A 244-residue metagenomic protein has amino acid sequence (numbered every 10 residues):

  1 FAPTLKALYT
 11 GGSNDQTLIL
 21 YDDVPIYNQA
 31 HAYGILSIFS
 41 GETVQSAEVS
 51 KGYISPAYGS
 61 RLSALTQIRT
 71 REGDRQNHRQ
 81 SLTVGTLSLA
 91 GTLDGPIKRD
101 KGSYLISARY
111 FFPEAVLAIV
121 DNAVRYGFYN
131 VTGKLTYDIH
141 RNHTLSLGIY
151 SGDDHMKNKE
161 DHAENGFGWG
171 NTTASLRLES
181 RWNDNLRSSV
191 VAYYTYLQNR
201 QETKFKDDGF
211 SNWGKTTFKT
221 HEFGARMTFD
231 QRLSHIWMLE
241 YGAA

Functional and structural regions predicted by a protein language model:
F1-P25, Q45: Extracytoplasmic beta-strand/coil segments of soluble accessory domains associated with Gram-negative outer-membrane
T4, G34, V44, R61-S63 (+6 more regions): Transmembrane beta-barrel architecture of outer-membrane proteins
L5, T17, T43, Q76-Q80 (+4 more regions): Outer-envelope beta-barrel architecture signal
V24-K51, D121-Y126: Short acidic/polar hinge/loop motifs at secondary-structure boundaries that mediate gating or recognition
L36-I38, S81-T83, D121-G127, E164-G170 (+1 more regions): Replace "Gram-negative outer membrane beta-barrel proteins" with "bacterial and organellar outer membrane beta-barrel
I38-S81, A90-D94: A beta-strand signature from Gram-negative outer-membrane beta-barrel systems, especially the internal plug domain
R61, R75-Q76, P96-G170, N199-T203: Periplasmic-side early beta-strands and strand-to-turn transitions of outer-membrane beta-barrels
T136-D153, W169-A244: Face-selective signature of the C-terminal outer-membrane beta-barrel domain
